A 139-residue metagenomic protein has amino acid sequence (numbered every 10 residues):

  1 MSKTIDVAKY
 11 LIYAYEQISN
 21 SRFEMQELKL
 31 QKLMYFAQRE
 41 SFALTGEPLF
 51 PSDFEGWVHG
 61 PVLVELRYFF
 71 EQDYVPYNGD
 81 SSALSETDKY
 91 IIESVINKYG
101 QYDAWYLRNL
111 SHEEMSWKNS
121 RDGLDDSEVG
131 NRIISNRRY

Functional and structural regions predicted by a protein language model:
M1-Y139: Domain-edge interaction signal
